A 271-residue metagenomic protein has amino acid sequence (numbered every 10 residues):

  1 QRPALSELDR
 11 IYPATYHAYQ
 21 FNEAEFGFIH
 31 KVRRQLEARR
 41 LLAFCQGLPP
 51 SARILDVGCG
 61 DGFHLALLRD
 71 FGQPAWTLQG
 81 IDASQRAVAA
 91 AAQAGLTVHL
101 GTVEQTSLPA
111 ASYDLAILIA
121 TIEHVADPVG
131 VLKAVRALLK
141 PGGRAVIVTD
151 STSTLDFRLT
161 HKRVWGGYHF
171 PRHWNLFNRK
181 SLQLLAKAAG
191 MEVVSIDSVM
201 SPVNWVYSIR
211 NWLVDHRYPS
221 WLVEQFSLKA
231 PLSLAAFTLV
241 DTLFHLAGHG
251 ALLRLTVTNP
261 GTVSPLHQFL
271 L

Functional and structural regions predicted by a protein language model:
Q1-A111, L115-I119, V129-L132, S198-V199 (+2 more regions): Conserved N-terminal segment of class I S-adenosyl-L-methionine
V98, A145-V146: A short hydrophobic/small-residue beta-strand
A120-H124: A short His-aromatic
A126-G130, F157: Short N-terminal helix/helix-N-cap motif within the alpha/beta-hydrolase-1
V129-R144: A short glycine-rich, Lys/Arg-flanked "PGG" loop and its adjoining helix->strand segment in the class I
I147-N175, K180-L185, N211: Short, glycine-/aromatic-enriched active-site segment of Class I SAM-dependent methyltransferases
R179-D197, S233: A SAM-dependent methyltransferase catalytic signature shared across enzymes that methylate proteins
S198-L271: A C-terminal cap/extension of S-adenosyl-L-methionine-dependent methyltransferases that defines the acceptor-substrate
